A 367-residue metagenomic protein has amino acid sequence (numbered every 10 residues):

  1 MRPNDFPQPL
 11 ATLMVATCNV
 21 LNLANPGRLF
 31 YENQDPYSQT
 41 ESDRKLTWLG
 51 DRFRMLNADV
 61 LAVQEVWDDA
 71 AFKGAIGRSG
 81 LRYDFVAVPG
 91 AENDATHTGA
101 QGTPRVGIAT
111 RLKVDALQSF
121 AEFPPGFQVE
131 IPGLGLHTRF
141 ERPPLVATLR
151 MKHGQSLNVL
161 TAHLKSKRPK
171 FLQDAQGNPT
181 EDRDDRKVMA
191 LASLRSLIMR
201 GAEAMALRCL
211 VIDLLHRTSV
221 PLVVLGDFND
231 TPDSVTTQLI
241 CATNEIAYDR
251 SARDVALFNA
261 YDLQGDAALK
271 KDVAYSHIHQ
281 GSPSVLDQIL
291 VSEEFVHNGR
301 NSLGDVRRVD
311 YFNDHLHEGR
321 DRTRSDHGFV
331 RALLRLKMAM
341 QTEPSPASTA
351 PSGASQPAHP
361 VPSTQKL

Functional and structural regions predicted by a protein language model:
M1-P7, A116-F120, F127, G133 (+4 more regions): Metal-dependent phosphoester-hydrolase catalytic domains
M1-Y83, A87-P104, T180-D184, S219 (+2 more regions): N-terminal, active-site-proximal structural segment of metallo-dependent hydrolase catalytic domains
L21, V66-W67, H163-K165, F228-T231: Catalytic metal-binding/acid-base residues of hydrolase active sites
L23-R28, R168-K170, G299: Short, solvent-exposed loop/turn elements at domain surfaces
K45, L49, D68, E203 (+2 more regions): Stable alpha-helical elements in mature extracytoplasmic
W67-P169: Structured beta-strand-rich core segments of catalytic domains in phosphoester-bond hydrolases
K152-Q155, T161-A192: Active-site His/acidic residue clusters
A190-T218: A long, amphipathic alpha-helix that forms part of the scaffold/cap immediately adjacent to metal-dependent active
